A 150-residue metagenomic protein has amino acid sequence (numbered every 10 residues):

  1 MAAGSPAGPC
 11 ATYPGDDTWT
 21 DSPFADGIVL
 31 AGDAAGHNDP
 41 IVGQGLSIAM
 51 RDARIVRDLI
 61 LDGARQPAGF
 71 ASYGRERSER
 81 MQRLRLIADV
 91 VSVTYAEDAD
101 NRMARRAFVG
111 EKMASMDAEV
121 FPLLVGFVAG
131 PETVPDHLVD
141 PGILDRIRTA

Functional and structural regions predicted by a protein language model:
M1-I60, A64-P67: FAD/FMN-dependent oxidoreductases across multiple families
D58-A150: C-terminal helical "tail/cap" subdomain of flavin- and related membrane-associated enzymes
